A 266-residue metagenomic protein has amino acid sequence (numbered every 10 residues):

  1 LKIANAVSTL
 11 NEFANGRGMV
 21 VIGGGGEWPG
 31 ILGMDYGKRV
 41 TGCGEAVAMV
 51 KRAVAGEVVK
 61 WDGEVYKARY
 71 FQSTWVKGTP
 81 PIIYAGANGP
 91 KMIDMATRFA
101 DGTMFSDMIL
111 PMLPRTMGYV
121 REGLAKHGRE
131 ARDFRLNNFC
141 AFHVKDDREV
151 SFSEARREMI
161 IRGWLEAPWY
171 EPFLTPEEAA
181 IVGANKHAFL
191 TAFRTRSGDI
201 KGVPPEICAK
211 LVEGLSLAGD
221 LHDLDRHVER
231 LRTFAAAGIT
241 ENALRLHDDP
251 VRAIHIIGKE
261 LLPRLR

Functional and structural regions predicted by a protein language model:
L1-T9: Glycine-rich anion/phosphate-binding loops
K2, M34-G42, M108, E154 (+4 more regions): Alpha-helix N-cap and loop-to-helix initiation/capping positions
F13, R98-F99, A237-G238: Structural motif
G18-I22, I83-G86, T103-F105, F134-A141 (+1 more regions): Hydrophobic faces of well-ordered beta-strands that scaffold small-molecule active sites in alpha/beta enzyme cores
G37-Q72, L113-A236: An alpha-helical appendage that flanks or caps ligand/catalytic pockets
A46-M49, A53, I257-R266: Alpha-helix-loop-beta-strand connector modules within alpha/beta enzyme cores
G78-L124: Loop-centered beta-sheet repeat module
